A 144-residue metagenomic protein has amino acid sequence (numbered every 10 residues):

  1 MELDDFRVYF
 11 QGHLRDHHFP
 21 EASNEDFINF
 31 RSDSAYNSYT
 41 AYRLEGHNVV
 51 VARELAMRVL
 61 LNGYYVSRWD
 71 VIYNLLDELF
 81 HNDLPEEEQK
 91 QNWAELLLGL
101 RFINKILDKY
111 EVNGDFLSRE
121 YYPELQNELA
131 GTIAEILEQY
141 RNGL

Functional and structural regions predicted by a protein language model:
M1-L144: C-terminal alpha-helical interaction appendages
